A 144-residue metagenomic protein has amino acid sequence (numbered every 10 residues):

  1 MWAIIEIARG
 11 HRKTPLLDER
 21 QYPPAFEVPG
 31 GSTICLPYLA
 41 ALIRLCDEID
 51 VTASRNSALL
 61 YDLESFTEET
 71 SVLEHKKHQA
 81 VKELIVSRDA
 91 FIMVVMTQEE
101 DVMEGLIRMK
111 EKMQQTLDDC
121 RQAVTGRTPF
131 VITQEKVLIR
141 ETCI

Functional and structural regions predicted by a protein language model:
M1-E64: Histidine/acidic-rich helix-loop-helix segments that form or flank divalent-metal centers in metalloenzyme catalytic
R55, D62-I144: Bergerat-fold GHKL ATPase/HATPase_c domain
